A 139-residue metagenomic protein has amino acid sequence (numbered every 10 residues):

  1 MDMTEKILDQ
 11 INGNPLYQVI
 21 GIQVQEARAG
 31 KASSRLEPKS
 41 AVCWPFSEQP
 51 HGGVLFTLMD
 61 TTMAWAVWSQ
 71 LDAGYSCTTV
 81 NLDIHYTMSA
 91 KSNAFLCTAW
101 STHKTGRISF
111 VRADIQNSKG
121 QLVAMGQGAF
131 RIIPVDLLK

Functional and structural regions predicted by a protein language model:
M1-K139: Terminal targeting signals and extreme-terminal segments of soluble enzymes
